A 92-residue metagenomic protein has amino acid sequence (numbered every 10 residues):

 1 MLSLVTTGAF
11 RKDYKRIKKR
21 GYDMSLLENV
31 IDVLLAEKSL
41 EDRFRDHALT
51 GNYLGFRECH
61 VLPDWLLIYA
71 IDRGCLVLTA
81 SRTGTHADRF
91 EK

Functional and structural regions predicted by a protein language model:
M1-S3, A9-M24, N29, C59-L66 (+1 more regions): Enriched for short, Lys/Arg-rich terminal
V5, K12, L35, S39 (+2 more regions): Residue-level signal for pocket-adjacent positions within structured domains
V33-H60: A short, surface-exposed loop/turn module that caps and links secondary-structure elements
